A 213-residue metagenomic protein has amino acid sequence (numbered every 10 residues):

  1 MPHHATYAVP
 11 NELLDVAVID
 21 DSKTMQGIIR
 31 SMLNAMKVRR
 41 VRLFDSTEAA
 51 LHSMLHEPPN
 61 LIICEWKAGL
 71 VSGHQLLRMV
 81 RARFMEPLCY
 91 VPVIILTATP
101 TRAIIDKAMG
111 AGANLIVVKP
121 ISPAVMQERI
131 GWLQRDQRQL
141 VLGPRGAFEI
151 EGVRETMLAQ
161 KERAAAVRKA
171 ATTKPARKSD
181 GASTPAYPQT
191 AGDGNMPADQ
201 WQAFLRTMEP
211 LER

Functional and structural regions predicted by a protein language model:
V9, R135-R213: CheY-like receiver
E12-T24, I29-L33, T47, I62: Conserved acidic segment of CheY-like receiver
V38-D45, S53: Short hydrophobic/Thr-rich beta-strand motif most characteristic of the beta2 strand and flanking loop of CheY-like
E65-K67, T97: Active-site residues of response regulator receiver
H74-P87: Short amphipathic alpha-helix used as the core "switch/output" element in two-component signaling
Q75, P100-L115, E128, W132 (+1 more regions): Alpha4 helix (beta4-alpha4-beta5 surface) of REC/receiver domains from two-component response regulators
P87-P100: A short, hydrophobic beta-strand element within the central beta-sheet of small alpha/beta folds
K119: A Lys-centered signature of the CheY-like receiver
